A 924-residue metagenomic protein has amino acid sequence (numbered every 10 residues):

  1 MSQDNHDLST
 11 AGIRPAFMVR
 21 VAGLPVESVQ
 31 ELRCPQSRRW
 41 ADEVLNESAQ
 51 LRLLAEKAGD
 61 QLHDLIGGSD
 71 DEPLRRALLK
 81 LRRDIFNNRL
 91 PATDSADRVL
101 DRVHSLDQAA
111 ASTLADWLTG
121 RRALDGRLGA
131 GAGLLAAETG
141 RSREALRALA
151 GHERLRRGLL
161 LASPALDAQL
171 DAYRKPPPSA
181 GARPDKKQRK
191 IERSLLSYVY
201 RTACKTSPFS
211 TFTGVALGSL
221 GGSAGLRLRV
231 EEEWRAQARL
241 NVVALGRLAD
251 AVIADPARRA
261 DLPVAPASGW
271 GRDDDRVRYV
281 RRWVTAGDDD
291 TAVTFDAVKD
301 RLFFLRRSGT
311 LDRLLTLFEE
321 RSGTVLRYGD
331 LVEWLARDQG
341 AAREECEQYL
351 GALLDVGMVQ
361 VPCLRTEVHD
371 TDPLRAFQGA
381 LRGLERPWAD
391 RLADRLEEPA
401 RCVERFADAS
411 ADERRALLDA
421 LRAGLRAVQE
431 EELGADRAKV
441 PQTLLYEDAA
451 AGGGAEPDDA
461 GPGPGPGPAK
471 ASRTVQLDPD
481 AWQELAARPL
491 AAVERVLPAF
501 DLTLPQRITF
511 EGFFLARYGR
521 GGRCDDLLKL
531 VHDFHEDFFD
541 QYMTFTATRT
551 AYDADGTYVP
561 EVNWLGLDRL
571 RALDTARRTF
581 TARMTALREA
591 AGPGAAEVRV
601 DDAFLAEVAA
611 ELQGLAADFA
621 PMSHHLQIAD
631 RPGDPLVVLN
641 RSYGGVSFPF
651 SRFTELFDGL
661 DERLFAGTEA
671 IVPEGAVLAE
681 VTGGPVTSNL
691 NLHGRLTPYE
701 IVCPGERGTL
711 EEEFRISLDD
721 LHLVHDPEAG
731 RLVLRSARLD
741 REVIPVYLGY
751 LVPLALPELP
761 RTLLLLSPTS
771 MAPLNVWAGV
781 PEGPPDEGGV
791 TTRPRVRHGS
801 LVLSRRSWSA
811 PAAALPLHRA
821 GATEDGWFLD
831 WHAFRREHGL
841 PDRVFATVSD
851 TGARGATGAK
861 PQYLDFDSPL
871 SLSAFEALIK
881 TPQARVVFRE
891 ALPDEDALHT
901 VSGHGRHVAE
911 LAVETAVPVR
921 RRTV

Functional and structural regions predicted by a protein language model:
M1-A238, E344-P685, T857-V924: Type-3 copper protein
S2-G12, L196-R321: Acidic, low-complexity/disordered tracts enriched in E/D and polar residues
H152, L159-A257, I744-R806, A810-A813 (+5 more regions): Short, Φ-rich (hydrophobic/aromatic) sequence segments
A244, L248, I253, R258-S268 (+5 more regions): Segments forming glycine/polar-rich beta-alpha architectures that bind adenosine-containing cofactors
R306-G309, L326-R327, E344-Q348: Elongated alpha-helical scaffolds
G323-L335: Short acidic, hydrophobic short linear motifs in intrinsically disordered regions
A336-E345: Short, positively charged loop/turn segments that connect secondary-structure elements
Q627-T881, V886-E890, E910-E914: C-terminal structured domains
